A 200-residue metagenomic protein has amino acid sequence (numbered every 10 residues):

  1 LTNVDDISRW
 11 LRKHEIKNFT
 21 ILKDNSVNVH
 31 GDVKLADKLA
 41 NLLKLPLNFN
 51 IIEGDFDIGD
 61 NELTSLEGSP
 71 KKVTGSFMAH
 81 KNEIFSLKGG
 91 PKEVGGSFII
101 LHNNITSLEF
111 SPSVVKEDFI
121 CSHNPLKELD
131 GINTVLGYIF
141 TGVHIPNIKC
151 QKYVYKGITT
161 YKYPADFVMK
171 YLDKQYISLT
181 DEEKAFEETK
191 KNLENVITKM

Functional and structural regions predicted by a protein language model:
L1-K44, K152-M200: N-terminal capping/linker segments that flank leucine-rich repeat
R9-H80, V94-G96, I100, V115: LRR N-terminal entry segment and analogous cap-like coil->beta motifs
T20, N50, M78, S86 (+6 more regions): Compositionally biased, low-structure terminal segments
K23, L42-L47, L63-G68, I84-G90 (+3 more regions): The feature encodes a structural signal of leucine-rich repeats
G31, G54, E67, T74-G75 (+9 more regions): Polar/charged low-complexity regions in secreted precursors and cytosolic/nuclear IDRs
K38, N61, N82, N103 (+2 more regions): Conserved "Asn-ladder"/turn position within leucine-rich repeats
S113, D118-K184: Leucine-rich solenoid repeat scaffolds
